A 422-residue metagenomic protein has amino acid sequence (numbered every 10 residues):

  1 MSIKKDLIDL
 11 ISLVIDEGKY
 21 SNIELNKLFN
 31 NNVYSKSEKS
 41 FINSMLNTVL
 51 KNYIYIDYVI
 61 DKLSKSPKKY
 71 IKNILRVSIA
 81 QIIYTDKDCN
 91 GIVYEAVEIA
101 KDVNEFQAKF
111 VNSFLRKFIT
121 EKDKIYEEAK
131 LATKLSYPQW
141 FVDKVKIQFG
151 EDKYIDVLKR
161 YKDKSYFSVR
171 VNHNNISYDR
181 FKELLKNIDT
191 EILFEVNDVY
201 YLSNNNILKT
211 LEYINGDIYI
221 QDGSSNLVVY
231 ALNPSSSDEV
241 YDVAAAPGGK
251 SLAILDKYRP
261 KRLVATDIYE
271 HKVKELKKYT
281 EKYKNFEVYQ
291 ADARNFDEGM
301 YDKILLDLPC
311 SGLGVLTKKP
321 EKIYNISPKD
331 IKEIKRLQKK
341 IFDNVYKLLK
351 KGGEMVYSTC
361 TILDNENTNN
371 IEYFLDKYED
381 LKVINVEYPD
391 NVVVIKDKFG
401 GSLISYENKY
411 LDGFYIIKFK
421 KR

Functional and structural regions predicted by a protein language model:
M1-R422: S-adenosylmethionine
